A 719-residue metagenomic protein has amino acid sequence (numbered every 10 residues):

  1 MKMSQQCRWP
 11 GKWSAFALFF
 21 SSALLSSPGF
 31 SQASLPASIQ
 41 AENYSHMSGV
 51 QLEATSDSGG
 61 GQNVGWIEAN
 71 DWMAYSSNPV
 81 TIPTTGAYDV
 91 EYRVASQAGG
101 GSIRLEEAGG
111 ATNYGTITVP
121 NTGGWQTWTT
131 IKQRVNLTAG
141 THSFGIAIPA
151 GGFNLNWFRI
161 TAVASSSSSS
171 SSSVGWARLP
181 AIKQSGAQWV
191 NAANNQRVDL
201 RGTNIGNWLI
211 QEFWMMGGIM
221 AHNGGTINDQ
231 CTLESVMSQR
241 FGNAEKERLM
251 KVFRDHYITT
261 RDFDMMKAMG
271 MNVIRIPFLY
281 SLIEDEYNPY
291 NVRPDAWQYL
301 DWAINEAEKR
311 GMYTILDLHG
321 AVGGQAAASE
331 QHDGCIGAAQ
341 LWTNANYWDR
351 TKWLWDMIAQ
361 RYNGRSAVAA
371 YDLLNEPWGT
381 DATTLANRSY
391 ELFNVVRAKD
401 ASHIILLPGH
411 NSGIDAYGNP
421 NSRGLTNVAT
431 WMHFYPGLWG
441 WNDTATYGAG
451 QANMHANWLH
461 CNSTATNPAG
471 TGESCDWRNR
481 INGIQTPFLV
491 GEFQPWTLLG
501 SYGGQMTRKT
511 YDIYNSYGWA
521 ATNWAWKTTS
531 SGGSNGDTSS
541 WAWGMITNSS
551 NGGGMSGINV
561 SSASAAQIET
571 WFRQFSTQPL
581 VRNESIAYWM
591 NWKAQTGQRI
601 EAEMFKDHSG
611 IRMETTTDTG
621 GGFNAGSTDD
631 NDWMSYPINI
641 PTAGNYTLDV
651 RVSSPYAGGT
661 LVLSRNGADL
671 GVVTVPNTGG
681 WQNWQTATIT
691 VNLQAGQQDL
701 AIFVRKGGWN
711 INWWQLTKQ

Functional and structural regions predicted by a protein language model:
M1-P10: N-terminal secretory signal peptides that target proteins for export/translocation
S14-S26: Bacterial N-terminal signal peptides
S27-S31: Sec/Tat signal peptide C-region and signal peptidase I cleavage site
Q32-S166, S172-G175, W592-Q719: Extracytoplasmic
L179-A192, R197-L200, I205-I404, G409-Y417: Active-site mouth of glycoside hydrolases
A181-I182, T343-W519, S539: Extracellular glycoside hydrolase catalytic/binding regions
N204-D255, A429-W431, P436-D476, I481 (+1 more regions): Glycan-binding loop/region signatures in secreted carbohydrate-active enzymes
Y502-Q595: Aromatic-rich peripheral "rim/lid" segments of glycoside hydrolase catalytic domains that contact and position glycan
